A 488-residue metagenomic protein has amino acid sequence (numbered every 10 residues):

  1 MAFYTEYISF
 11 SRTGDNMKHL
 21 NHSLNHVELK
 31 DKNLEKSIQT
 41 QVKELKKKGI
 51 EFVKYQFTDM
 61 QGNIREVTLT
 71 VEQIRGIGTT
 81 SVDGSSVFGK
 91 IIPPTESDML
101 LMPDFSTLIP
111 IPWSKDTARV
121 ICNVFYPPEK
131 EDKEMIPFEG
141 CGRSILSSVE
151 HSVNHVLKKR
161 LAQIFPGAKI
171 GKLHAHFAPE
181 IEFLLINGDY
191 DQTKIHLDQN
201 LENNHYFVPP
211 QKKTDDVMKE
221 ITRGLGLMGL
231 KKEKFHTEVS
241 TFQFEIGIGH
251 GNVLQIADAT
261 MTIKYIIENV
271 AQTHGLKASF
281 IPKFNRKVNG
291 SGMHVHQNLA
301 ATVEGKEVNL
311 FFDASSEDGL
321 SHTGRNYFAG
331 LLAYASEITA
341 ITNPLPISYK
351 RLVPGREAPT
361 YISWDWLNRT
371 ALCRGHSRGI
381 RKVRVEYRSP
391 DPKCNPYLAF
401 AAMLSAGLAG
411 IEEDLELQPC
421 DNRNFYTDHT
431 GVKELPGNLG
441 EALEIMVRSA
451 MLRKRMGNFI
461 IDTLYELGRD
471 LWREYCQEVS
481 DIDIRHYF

Functional and structural regions predicted by a protein language model:
A2-K232, T237, Q255-I256, L276 (+2 more regions): ATP/Mg2+-dependent ligation/transfer catalytic cores
K30, Q39-L161, G247, L254-D421 (+1 more regions): Active-site capping/gating regions of soluble enzymes
L184-Q199, K231-G251, F284-G305: Active-site-proximal loop/short-helix segments that contain or immediately flank catalytic acid/base residue(s)
